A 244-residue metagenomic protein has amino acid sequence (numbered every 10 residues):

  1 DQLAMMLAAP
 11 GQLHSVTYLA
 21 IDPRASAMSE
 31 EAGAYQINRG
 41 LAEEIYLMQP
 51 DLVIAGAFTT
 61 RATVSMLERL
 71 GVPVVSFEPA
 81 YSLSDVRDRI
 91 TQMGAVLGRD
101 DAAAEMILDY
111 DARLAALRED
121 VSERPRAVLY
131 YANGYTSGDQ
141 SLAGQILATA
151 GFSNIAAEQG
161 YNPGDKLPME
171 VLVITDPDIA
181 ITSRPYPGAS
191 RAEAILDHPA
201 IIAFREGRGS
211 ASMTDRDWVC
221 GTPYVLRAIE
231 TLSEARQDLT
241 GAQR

Functional and structural regions predicted by a protein language model:
D1-M48, L52-F58, I155, I201: A short, structured surface patch at a secondary-structure boundary
D1-M6, I21-S26, Y135-D139, T182 (+2 more regions): Short, solvent-exposed loop/turn elements at domain surfaces
Q2-A8, D101-F152, Q243: Basic- and aromatic-lined ligand-binding clefts that recognize polyanionic substrates
A9, L70-G71, A150, F204-R208: Short, structured coil segments at secondary-structure junctions
P23, L142-G164, G209-S212: His/Asp/Glu-enriched short active-site or ligand-binding loop at hydrolase and phosphoryl-transfer sites
A34-I37, L41-A55, V72, P168-P185: Proline-aspartate-enriched helix->loop->beta-strand connector
A62, E78-Q92, R126-Q145, A189: Extracytoplasmic ligand-binding site segments that recognize negatively charged/polar headgroups
D85-A95, A104, T175, I179 (+1 more regions): Structured C-terminal subdomain patch of bacterial secreted/periplasmic proteins
